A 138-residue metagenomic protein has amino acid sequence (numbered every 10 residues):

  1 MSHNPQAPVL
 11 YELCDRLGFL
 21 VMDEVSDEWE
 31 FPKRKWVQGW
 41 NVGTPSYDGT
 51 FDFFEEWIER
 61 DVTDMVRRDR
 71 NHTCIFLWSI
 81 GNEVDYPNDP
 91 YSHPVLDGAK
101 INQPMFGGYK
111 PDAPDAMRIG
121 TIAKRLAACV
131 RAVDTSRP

Functional and structural regions predicted by a protein language model:
M1-P138: Active-site mouth of glycoside hydrolases
